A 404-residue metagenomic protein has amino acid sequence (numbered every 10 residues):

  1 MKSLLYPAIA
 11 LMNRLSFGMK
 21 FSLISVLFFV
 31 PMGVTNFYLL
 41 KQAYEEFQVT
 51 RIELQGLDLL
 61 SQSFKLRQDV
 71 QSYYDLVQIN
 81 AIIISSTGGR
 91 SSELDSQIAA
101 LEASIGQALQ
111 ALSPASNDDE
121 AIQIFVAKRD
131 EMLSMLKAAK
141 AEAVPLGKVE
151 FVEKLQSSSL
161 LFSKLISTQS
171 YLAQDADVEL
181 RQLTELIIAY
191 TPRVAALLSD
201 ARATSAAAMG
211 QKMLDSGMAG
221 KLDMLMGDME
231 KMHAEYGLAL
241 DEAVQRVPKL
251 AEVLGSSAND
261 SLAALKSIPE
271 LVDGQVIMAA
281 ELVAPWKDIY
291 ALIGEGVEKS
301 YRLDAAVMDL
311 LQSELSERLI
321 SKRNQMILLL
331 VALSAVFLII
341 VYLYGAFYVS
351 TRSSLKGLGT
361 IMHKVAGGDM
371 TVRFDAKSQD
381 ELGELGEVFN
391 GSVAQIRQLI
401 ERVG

Functional and structural regions predicted by a protein language model:
M1-F337, V341-R352: Hydrophobic alpha-helical segments
R51-I52, S321-G404: HAMP domain helices
